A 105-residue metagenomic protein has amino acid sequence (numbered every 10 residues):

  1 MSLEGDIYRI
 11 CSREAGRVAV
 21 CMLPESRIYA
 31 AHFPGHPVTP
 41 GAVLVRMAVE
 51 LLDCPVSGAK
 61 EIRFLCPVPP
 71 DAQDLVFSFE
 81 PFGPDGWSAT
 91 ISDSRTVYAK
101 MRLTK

Functional and structural regions predicted by a protein language model:
S2-H36: Catalytic strand-loop segment that frames the active site of acyl-thioester-processing enzymes
L3, S12-A15, P81-K105: HotDog/MaoC-like acyl-thioester-processing domains
I10-R13, M47-D53, V76-F79: Alpha-helix C-terminal capping segments
A19-C21, R63, R102-T104: Generic structural detector for well-ordered beta-strands
S26-I28, V56-E61: Short, structured beta-strand/loop micro-motifs enriched in basic residues and often containing a Trp
F33-P37, R63-C66: Short, glycine/charged-rich beta-strand-loop motifs at protein surfaces that mediate ligand recognition and catalysis
P37-S57: Active-site helix/loop of acyl-thioester processing domains in fatty-acid/polyketide metabolism, spanning hotdog-fold
G58-T96: Hydrophobic beta-sheet segments that form the core/acyl-binding groove of ACP/CoA-dependent acyl-chain-processing
